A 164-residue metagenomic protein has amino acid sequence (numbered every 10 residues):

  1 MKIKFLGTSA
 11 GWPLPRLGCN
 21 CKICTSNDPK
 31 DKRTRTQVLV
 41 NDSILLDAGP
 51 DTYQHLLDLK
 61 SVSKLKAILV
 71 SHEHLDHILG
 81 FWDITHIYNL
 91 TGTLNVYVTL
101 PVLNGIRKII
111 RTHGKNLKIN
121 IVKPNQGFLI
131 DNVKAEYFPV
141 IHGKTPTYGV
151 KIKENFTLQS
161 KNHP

Functional and structural regions predicted by a protein language model:
M1-N162: Binuclear metal-dependent hydrolase catalytic cores
